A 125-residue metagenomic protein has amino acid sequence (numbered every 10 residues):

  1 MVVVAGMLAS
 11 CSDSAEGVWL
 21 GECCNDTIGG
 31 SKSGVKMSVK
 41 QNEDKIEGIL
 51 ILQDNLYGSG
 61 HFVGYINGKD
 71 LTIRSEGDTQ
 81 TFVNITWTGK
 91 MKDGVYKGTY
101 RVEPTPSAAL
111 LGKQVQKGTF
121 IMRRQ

Functional and structural regions predicted by a protein language model:
M1-G6: Bacterial N-terminal signal peptides
A9-S10: C-terminal motif of bacterial Sec signal peptides marking the signal peptidase cleavage site
D13-V95, T99-Q125: Central antiparallel beta-sheet cores of small beta-barrel/beta-sandwich binding domains
